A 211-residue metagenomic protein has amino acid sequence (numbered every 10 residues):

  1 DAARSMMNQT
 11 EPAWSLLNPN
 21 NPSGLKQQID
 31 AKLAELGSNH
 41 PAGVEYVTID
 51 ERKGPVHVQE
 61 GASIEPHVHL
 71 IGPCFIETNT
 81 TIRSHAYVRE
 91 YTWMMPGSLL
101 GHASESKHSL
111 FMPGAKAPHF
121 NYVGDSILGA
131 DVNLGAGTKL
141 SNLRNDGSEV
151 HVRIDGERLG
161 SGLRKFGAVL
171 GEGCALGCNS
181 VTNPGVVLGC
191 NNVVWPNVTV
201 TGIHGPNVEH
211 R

Functional and structural regions predicted by a protein language model:
D1-V47, N191, N197, P206-N207 (+1 more regions): Terminal amphipathic alpha-helical/low-complexity segments used for targeting or macromolecular assembly
A2-M7, K53-V56, A130, G135: N-terminal short leaders/motifs
W14-L17, V58, V169: Ordered hydrophobic segments in well-structured contexts
S38-A42, V58-E60, G171: Conserved short histidine dyad/triad with adjacent acidic residue
A42-G43, A62, T80, P113-G114: Short Cys/His-rich Zn2+-coordinating modules
E51-M94: Glycine-rich active-site/cofactor-binding loop and its immediate structural neighborhood
H102-A103, H108-R211: Glycine-rich hexapeptide-repeat left-handed beta-helix
